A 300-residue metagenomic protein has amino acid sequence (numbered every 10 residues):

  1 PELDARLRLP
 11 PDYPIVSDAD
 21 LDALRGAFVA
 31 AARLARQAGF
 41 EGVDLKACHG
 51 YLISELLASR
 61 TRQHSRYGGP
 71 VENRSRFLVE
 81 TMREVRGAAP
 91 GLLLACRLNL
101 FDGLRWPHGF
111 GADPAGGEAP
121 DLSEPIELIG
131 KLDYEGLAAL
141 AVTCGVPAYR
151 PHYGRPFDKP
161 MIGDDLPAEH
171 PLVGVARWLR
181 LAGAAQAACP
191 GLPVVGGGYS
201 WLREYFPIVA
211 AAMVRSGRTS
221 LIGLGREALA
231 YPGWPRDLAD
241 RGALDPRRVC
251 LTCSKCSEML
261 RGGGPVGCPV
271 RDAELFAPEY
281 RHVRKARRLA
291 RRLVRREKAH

Functional and structural regions predicted by a protein language model:
P1-H300: Flavin-dependent oxidoreductase catalytic cores
